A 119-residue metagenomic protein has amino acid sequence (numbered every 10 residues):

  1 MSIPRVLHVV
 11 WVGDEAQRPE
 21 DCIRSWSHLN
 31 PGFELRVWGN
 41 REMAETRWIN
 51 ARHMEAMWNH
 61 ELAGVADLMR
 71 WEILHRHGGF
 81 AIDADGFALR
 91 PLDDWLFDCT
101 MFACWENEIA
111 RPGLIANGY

Functional and structural regions predicted by a protein language model:
M1-N50: N-terminal anchoring/stem segment of glycosyltransferases
R24-W26, R52, D98-C99, W105: General N-terminal targeting signals
E34-E72: Active-site-proximal specificity loops/subdomain of glycosyltransferases
A63-P112: GT-A fold catalytic core of metal-dependent nucleotide-sugar glycosyltransferases, centered on the diacidic
I115: A contiguous pocket-lining binding segment that forms or flanks enzyme active sites
G118-Y119: Short glycine- and hydrophobic/aromatic-rich loop-to-beta-strand nucleating segment in the catalytic cores
